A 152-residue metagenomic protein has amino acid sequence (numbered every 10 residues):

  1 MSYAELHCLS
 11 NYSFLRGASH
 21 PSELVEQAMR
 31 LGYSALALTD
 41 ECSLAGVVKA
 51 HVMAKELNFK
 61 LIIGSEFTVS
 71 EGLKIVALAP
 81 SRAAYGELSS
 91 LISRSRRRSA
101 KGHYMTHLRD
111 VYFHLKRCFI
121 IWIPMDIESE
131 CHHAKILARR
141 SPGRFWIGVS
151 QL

Functional and structural regions predicted by a protein language model:
M1-L152: Phosphodiester-processing cores and adjacent nucleic acid-binding clamps
